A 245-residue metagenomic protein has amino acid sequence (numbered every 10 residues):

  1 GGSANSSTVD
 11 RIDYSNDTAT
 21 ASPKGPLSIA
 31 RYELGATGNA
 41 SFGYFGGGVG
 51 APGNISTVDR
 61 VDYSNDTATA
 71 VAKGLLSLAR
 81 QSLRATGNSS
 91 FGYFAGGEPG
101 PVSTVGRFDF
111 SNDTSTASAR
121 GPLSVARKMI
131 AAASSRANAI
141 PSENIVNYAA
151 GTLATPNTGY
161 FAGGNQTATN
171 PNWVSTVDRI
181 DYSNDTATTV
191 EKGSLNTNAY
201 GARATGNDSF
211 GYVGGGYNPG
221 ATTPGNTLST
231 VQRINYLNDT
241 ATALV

Functional and structural regions predicted by a protein language model:
G1-V245: Polar, enzyme-active/binding microenvironments
